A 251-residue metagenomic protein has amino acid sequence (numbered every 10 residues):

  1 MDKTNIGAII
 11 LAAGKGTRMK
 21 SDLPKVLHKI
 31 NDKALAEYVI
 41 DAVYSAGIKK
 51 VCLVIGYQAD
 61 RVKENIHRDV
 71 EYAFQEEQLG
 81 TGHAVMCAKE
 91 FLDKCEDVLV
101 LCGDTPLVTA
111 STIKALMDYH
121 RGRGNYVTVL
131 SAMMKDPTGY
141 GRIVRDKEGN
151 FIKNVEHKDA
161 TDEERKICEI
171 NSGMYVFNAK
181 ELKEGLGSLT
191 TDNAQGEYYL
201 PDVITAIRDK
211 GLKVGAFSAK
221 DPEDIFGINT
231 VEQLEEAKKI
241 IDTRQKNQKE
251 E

Functional and structural regions predicted by a protein language model:
M1-S21: N-terminal nucleotide-binding beta1-loop-alpha1 segment
M1-T4, K33-C102, L107-T112, D118 (+1 more regions): Conserved N-terminal catalytic core of the sugar/cofactor nucleotidyltransferase
D2-T4, K94, C168-E251: Conserved alpha/beta core of the MobA/IspD/sugar-nucleotide pyrophosphorylase nucleotidyltransferase superfamily
A8-I10, L53, L99-V100, V127-L130 (+1 more regions): Structural beta-sheet core signal
L23-K29, L189-D192: Short glycine-enriched, charge-decorated loop/helix-capping segments at active-site entrances that position
V26, E71, N150, K213-G215: Conserved beta-strand segments of alpha/beta enzyme cores
F91, G149-N150, D159-A160, Y198 (+1 more regions): Catalytic, metal-anchored helix/loop core of enzyme active sites in primary metabolism
V108-A194, V203, G211-L212: Conserved core of the sugar-phosphate nucleotidyltransferase
